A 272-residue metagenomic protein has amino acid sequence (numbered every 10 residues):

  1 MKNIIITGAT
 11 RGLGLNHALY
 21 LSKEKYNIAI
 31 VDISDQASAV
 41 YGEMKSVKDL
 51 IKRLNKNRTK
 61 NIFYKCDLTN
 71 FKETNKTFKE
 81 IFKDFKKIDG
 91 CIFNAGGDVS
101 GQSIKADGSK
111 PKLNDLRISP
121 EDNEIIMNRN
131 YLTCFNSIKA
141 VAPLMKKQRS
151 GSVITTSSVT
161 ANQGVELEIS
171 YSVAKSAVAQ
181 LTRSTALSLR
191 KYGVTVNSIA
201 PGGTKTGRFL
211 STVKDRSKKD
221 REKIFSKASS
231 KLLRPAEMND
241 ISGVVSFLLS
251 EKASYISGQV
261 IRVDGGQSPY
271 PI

Functional and structural regions predicted by a protein language model:
M1-I30: Canonical Rossmann dinucleotide-binding motif of NAD(H)/NADP(H)-dependent dehydrogenases/reductases, specifically
Q102-E124, S226: Substrate-binding pocket helix/loop in short-chain dehydrogenase/reductase
I138, A174, T182: Active-site helix of classical SDR
P143, L187-S188, S254: Alpha-helical segment proximal to the catalytic Tyr-Lys
S158: Residue(s) in the substrate-gating loop at a strand-loop-helix junction that position the organic substrate next
Q163, L233, S246, S257-I272: Short C-terminal tail/terminal secondary-structure segment of NAD(P)H-dependent dehydrogenase/reductase domains
R190, T195, I256-G258: Short, small/polar-rich loop/turn modules that mediate ligand/substrate recognition or access, typified
